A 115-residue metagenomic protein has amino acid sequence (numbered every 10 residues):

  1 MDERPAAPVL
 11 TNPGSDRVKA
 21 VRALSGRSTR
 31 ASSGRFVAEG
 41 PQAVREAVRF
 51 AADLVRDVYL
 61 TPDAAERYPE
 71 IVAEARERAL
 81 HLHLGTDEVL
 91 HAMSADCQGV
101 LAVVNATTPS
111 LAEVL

Functional and structural regions predicted by a protein language model:
M1-G99: N-terminal positively charged helical leader segments and presequences
A95-D96, V103-L115: Acidic/glycine-rich phosphate/pyrophosphate-binding loops and surrounding catalytic core that coordinate Mg2+
